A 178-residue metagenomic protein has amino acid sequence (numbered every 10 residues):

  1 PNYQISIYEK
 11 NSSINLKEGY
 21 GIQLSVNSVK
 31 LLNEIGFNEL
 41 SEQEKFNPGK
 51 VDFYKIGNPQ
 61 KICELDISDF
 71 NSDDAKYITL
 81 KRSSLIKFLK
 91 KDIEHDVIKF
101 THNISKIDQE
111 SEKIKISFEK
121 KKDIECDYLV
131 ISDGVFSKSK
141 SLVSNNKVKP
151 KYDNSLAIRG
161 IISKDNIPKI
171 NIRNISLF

Functional and structural regions predicted by a protein language model:
P1-G19: Glycine-rich FAD pyrophosphate-binding loop
Q4, F53, K169-I172: Intrinsically disordered, low-complexity regions
L16, K138, N166-P168: Residue-level signal for secondary-structure boundary sites
S25-V143, V148-I161: Conserved N-terminal helical subregion
L156-F178: Flavin-dependent oxidoreductases
